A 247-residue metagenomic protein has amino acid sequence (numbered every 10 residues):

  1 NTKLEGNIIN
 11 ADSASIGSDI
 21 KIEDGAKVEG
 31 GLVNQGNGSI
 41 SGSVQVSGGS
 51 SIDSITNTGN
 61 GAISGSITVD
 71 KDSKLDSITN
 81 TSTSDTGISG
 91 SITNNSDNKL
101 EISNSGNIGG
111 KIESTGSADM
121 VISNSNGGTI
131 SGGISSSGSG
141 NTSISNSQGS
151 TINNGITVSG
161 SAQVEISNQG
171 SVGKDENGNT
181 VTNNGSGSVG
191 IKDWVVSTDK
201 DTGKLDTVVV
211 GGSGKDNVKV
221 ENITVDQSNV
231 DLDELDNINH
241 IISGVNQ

Functional and structural regions predicted by a protein language model:
N1-Q247: Long, low-complexity, polar and repeat-rich extracellular regions of very large Gram-negative surface proteins
